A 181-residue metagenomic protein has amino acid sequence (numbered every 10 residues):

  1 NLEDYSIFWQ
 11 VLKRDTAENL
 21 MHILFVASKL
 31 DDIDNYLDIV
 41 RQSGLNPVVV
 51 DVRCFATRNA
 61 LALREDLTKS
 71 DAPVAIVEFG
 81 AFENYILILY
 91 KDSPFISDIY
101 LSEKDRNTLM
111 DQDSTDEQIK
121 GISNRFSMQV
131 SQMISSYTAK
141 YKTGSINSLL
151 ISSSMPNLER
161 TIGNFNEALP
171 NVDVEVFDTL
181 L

Functional and structural regions predicted by a protein language model:
N1-L181: Hydrophobic/aromatic-enriched cytosolic interaction surfaces used to assemble or bind macromolecules
